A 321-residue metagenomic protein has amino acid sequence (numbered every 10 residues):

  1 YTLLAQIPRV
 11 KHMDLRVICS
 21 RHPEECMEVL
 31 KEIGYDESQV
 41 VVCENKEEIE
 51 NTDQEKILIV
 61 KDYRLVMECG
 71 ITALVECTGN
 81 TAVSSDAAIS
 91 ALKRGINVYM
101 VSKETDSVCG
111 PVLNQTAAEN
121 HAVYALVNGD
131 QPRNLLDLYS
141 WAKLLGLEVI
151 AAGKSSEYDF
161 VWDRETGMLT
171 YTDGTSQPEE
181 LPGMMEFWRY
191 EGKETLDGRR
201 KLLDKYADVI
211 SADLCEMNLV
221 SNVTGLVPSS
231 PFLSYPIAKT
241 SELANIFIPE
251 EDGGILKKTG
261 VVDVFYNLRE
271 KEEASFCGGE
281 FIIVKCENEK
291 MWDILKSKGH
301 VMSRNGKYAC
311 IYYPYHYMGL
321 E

Functional and structural regions predicted by a protein language model:
Y1-E37: N-terminal Rossmann-like dinucleotide-binding module
P8-D14, C69-T72, L92-Y99, A117-Y124: Short, surface-exposed connector motifs at secondary-structure boundaries
C19-P23, E104, S155: Residues in the short beta-alpha loop(s) of Rossmann-like NAD(P)-binding domains
D36-A73, N80-A82: A structured beta-alpha segment of the ubiquitous adenosine-cofactor-binding alpha/beta core
T78, V83-R94, S102-Q131, L135-W141: Rossmann-fold NAD(P)-binding glycine/threonine-rich loop
H121, A125-K201: Rossmann-like NAD(P)H-binding beta-loop-alpha module
T175-E321: C-terminal catalytic/substrate-binding lobe primarily of soluble NAD(P)-dependent oxidoreductases
